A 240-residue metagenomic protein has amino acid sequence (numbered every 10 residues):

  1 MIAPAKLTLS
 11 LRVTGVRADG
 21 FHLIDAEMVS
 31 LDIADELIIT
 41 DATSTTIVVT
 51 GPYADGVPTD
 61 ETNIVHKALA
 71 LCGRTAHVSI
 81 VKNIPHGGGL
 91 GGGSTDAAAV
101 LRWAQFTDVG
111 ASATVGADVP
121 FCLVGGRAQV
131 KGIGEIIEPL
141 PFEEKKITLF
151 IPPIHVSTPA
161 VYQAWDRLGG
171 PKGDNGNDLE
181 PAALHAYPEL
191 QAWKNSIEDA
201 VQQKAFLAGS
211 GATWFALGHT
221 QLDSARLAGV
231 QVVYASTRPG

Functional and structural regions predicted by a protein language model:
M1-G88, F106, I133, I151: ATP-binding N-lobe of GHMP and related small-molecule kinases
I2, S10-A26, T107-A205, L217-G240: ATP-dependent small-molecule kinase catalytic core of the GHMP/sugar-kinase superfamily and closely related
V65-A68, L101, Y187, W214-G218: Short, hydrophobic beta-strand segments that form beta-sheet elements in well-ordered domains
P85-G87, P120, A212-F215: Short, active-site-adjacent cap segments at secondary-structure transitions
G88-V109, A113: DPxDG-like acidic metal-binding loop motif
G92-G93, L207-A212: Glycine-rich beta-strand-to-loop/alpha-helix junction loops that act as flexible
